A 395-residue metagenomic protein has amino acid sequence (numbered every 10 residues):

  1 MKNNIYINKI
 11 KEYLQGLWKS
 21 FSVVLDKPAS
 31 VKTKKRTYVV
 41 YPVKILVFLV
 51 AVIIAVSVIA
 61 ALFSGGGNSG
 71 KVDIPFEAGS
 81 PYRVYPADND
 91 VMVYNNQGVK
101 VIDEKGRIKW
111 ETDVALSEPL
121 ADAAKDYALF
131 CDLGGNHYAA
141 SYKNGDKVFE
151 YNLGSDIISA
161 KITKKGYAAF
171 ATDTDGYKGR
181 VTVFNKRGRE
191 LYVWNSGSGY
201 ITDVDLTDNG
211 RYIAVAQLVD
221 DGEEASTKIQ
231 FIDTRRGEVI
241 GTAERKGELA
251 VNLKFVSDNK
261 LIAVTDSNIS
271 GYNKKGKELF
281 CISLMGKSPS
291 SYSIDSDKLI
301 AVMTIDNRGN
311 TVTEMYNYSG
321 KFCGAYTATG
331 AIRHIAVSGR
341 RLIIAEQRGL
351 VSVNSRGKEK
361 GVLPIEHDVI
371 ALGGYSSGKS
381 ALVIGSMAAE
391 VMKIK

Functional and structural regions predicted by a protein language model:
M1-P42: N-terminal Lys/Arg-rich, disordered targeting/topogenic segments
V43-A61: Hydrophobic membrane-insertion alpha-helices, especially the h-region of bacterial N-terminal signal peptides
F63-Y82, D103, R107-S117, D146-L153 (+5 more regions): Aromatic (tryptophan-biased) beta-strands that constitute blades/sheets of beta-rich domains
E77-P86, A115-D126, G154-K164, S198-D208 (+4 more regions): Repeated scaffold domains used in trafficking and secretory/extracellular systems, primarily beta-propellers
Y85-G135: Extracytoplasmic/periplasmic/luminal assembly and interaction segments in envelope/secretory/respiratory proteins
V91, A128, Y167-A169, G210-I213 (+4 more regions): Hydrophobic beta-strand positions that form the internal "hydrophobic ladder" of WD40/Gbeta-like beta-propeller blades
G98-K100, N136-A140, G176-T182, G222-F231 (+4 more regions): Structural motif
Y177-Y272: Solenoidal tandem-repeat scaffolds enriched in leucines and small polar residues
